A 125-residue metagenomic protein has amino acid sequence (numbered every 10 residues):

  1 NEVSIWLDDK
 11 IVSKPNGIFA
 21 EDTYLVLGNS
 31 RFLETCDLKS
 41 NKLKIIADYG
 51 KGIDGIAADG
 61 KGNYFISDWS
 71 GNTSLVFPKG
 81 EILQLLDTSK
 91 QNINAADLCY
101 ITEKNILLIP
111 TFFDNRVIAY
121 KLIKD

Functional and structural regions predicted by a protein language model:
N1-E2, D37-N41, F77-E81, K121-D125: Short loop/turn segments that connect beta-strands within beta-propeller blades
E2-D9, N41-D48, E81-T88: A short beta-strand motif characteristic of beta-propeller blades
V3, L43, Y64, T73 (+2 more regions): Hydrophobic "anchor" residues
D9-F32, Y49-Y64, D68-S70, Q91-N105: Beta-rich, blade/repeat-based domains predominating in secreted/periplasmic proteins but also intracellular
R31-E34, S70-T73, F113-R116: Loop/turn residues immediately N-terminal
T73-L75, Q84-L85, N92-A95, R116-I118: Short active-site-adjacent structural elements
N94-D125: Blade-level signature of beta-propeller repeat domains, shared across WD40, Kelch, NHL, RCC1 and BNR/Asp-box propellers
